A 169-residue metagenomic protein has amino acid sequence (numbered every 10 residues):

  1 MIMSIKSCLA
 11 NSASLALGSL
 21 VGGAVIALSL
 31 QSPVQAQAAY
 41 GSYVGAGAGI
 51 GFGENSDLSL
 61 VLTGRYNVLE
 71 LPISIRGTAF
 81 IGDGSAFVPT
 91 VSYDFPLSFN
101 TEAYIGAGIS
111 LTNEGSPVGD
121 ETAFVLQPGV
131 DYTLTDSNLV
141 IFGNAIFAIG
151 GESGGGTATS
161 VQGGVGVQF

Functional and structural regions predicted by a protein language model:
M1-Y40: Cleavable N-terminal export/targeting peptides
Q37, G49-E54, T78-F80, G115-G119 (+2 more regions): Outer-membrane beta-barrel domain signature
Y40-S42, S56-L60, D83-F87, T101 (+2 more regions): Residues that define the transmembrane beta-barrel architecture of outer-membrane proteins
S42-F52, E70-G82, A103-N113, I141-I149: Transmembrane beta-strand segments that form the barrel wall of outer-membrane beta-barrel proteins
A46-I50, L62-Y66, P89-Y93, A107-I109 (+3 more regions): Residues on the lipid-exposed face of transmembrane beta-strands in outer-membrane beta-barrel proteins
V68-E70, I81, F95-F99, Y132-N138 (+2 more regions): Outer-membrane beta-barrel strand-turn architecture
N100-T133: Mid-chain, well-packed structural core segment of small domains
T133-F169: Predominantly the C-terminal beta-signal and adjacent terminal strand-loop region of outer-membrane beta-barrel
